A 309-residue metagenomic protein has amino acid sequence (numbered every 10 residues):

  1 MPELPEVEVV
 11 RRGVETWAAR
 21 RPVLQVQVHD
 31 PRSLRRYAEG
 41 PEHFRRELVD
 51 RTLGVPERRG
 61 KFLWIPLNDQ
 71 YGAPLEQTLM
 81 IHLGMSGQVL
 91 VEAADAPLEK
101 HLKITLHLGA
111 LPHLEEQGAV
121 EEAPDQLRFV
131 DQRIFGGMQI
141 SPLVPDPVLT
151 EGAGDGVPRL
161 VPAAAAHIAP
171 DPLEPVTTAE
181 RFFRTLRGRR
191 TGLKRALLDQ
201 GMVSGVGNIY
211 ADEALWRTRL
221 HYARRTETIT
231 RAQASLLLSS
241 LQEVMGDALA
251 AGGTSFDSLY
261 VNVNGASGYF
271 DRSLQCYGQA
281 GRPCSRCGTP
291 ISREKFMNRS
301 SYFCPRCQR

Functional and structural regions predicted by a protein language model:
M1-I140: Surface-exposed binding/hinge segments that line and control ligand-binding clefts or catalytic entry sites
P2-P5, P170, Y222: Proline-rich low-complexity regions
G13-T16, V28, P158-P162, G253-F256: Short acidic/polar alpha-helix capping motifs at helix-coil junctions
V23-F44, E57, A73-P74, A179-R309: Basic, nucleic-acid-binding surfaces and adjacent catalytic neighborhoods in DNA/RNA-processing proteins
L48, I168, L173, L220 (+1 more regions): Short clusters of hydrophobic/aromatic residues that line enzyme substrate/ligand-binding pockets
P74-L75, L79-G205, Y210-R217: Phosphate/anion-contacting hairpin/loop surfaces
